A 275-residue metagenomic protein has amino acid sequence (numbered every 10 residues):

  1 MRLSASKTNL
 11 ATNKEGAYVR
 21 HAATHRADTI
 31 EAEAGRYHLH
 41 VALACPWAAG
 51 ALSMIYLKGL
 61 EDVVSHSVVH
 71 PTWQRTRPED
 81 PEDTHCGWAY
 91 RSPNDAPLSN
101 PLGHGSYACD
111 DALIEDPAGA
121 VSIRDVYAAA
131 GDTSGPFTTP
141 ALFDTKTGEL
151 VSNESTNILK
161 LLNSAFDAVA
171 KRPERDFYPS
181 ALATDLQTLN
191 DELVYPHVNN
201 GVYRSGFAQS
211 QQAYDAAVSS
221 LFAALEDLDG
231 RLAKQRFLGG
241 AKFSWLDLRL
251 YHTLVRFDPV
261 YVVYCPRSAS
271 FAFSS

Functional and structural regions predicted by a protein language model:
M1-E31, G35: N-terminal regions that are enriched for targeting/export leaders and immediately downstream pro/stem segments
T24-S92, A241-W245, Y261, C265: Local sequence-structure signature of Cys/Sec-based thiol-disulfide redox active-site neighborhoods
A27-E33, H104-G105, V202-A208: Short glycine/proline-rich turn/loop motifs
V41-P46, H70-W73, Y127, F143-T147 (+3 more regions): Short, flexible loop/turn elements at secondary-structure junctions
A49-Y56, R124-Y127, P140-F143, T156-L159 (+2 more regions): Short, well-ordered alpha-helical packing segments
D80-L113, P117-F143: Structural micro-motif
D132-F137, T145-K146, L150-S275: GST-like fold's C-terminal all-alpha helical module
